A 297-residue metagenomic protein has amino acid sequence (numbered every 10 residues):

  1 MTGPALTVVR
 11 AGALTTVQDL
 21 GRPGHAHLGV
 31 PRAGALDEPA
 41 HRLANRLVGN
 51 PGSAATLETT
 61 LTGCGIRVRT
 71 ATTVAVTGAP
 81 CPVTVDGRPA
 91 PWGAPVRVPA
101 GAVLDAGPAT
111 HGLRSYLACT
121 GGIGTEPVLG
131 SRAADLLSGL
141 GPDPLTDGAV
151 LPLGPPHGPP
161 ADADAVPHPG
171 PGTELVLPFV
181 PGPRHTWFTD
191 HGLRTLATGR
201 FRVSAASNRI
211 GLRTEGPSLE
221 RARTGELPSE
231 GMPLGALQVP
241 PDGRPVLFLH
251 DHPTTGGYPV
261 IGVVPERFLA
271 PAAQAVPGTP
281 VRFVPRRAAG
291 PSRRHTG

Functional and structural regions predicted by a protein language model:
M1-G297: Conserved "landmark" site that anchors the functional core of diverse proteins
